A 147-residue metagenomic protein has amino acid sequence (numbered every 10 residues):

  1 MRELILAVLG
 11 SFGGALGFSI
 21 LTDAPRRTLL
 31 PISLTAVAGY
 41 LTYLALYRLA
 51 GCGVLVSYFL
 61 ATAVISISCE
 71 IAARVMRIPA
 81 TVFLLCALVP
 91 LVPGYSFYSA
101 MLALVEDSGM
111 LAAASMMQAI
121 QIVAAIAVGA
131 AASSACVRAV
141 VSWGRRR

Functional and structural regions predicted by a protein language model:
M1-A72, M76-T81, A100-R147: Alpha-helical transmembrane segments and their membrane-interface boundaries that form or gate the permeation pathway
C86-S99: Hydrophobic alpha-helical membrane segments
